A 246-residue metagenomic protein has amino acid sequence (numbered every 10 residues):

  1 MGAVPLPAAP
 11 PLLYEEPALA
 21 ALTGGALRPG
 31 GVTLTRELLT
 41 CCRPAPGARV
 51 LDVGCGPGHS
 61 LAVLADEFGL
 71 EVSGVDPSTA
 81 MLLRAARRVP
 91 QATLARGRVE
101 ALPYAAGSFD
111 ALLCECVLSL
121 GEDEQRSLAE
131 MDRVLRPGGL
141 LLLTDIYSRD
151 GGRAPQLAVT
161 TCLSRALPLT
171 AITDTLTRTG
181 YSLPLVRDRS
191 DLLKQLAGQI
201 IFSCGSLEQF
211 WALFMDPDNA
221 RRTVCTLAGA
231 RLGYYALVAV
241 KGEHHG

Functional and structural regions predicted by a protein language model:
A18, L22, I146-L163: Short, glycine-/aromatic-enriched active-site segment of Class I SAM-dependent methyltransferases
R28-P46: Conserved alpha-helix/loop element of class I SAM-dependent methyltransferases that forms part of the SAM/SAH-binding
L51, P57-A101: Class I SAM-dependent methyltransferase SAM/SAH-binding core
E100-A111: A short acidic, Gly/Pro-enriched loop at the edge of an enzyme's catalytic core that lines a small-molecule cofactor
A111-D123: A short SAM/SAH-binding and catalytic strip from SAM-dependent methyltransferases
Q125-L140: A short glycine-rich, Lys/Arg-flanked "PGG" loop and its adjoining helix->strand segment in the class I
S164-G180: Short alpha-helix
L185-G246: Conserved Class I S-adenosyl-L-methionine
